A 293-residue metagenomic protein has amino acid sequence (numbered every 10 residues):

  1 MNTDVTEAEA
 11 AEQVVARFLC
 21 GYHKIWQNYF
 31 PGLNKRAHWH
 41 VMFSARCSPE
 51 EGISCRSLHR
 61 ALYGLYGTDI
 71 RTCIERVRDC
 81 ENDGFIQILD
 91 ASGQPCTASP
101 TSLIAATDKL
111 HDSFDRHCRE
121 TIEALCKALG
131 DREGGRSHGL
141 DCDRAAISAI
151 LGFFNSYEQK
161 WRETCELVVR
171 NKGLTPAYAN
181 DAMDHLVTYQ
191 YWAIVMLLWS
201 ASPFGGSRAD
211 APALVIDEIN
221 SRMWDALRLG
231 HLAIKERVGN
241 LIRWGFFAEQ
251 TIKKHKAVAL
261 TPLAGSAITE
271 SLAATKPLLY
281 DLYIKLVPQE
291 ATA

Functional and structural regions predicted by a protein language model:
V15-M42, C165-S200, G205: Short alpha-helical segments that sit at the start of domains
E50-G64, G205-R222: Short acidic, hydrophobic short linear motifs in intrinsically disordered regions
G67-N82, R228-R243: Short amphipathic alpha-helical interaction segments
E81-S92, I242-I252: A short, conserved structural fragment
A91-H117, I252-T275: Short, cationic-aromatic polyanion-contact patches
D108-G134, G265-A293: Short, amphipathic alpha-helical interaction segments positioned at domain boundaries
K127-A193, L197, Q289-A293: Exposed, interaction-prone assembly regions rather than primary DNA-binding/catalytic cores
A193, L197-L198, F204-P212, Q250-I252 (+1 more regions): Electrostatic interaction modules used in gene-expression and signaling proteins
